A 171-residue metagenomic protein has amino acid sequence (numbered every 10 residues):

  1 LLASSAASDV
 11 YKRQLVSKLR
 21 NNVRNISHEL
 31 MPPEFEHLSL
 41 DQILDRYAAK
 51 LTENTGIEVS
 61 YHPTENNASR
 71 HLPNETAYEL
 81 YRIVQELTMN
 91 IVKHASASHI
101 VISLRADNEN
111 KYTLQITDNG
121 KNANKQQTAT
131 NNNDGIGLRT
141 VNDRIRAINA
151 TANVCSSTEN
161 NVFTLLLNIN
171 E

Functional and structural regions predicted by a protein language model:
L1-A7, Y11: Single conserved hydrophobic/aromatic residue that forms the stacking wall/gate of nucleotide- or nucleobase-binding
S17, E34-T55: Short beta-to-alpha transition helix within the HATPase_c
I57-N66, A152-C155: Conserved transmitter core of two-component histidine kinases
Y61-Q85, N108: Conserved short strand/loop->alpha-helix "switch" segment adjacent to the catalytic nucleotide/phosphoryl-transfer site
A77-H99: Conserved ATP-binding N-box helix of the HATPase_c
H99-N110, T158: Short beta-strand/loop element within the Bergerat-fold HATPase_c
D118: Acidic ATP/Mg2+-coordinating residue in the GHKL
Q127-E159: ATP phosphate-binding glycine-rich loop and adjacent ATP-lid/helix-beta elements within ATP-binding kinase/ATPase
